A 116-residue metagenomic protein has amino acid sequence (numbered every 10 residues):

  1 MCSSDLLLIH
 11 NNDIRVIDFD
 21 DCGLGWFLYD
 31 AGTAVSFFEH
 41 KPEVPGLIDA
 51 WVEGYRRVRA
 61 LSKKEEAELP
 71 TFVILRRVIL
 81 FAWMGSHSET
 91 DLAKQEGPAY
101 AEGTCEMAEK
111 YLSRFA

Functional and structural regions predicted by a protein language model:
M1-S3: Short, small-residue-biased leader/transition segments that mark boundaries at the very start of proteins
L6-V16: Conserved protein kinase catalytic/activation segment
L7, L24-W26, S36: Conserved protein kinase catalytic core
D18-C22: Activation of the activation-loop gatekeeper triad in protein kinase-fold domains
G23, V73-I74: Secondary-structure capping and boundary motifs in well-ordered enzyme cores
L28-A60, R76-L92: Active-site activation/catalytic loop segments of kinase-like enzymes and analogous catalytic loops in related
L61-V73: All-alpha amphipathic helical-bundle segments outside canonical DNA-binding/catalytic cores that form hydrophobic
L80-A116: ATP/Mg2+ or Mg2+-diphosphate-binding catalytic cores that bind nucleotide phosphates or diphosphates via glycine-rich
